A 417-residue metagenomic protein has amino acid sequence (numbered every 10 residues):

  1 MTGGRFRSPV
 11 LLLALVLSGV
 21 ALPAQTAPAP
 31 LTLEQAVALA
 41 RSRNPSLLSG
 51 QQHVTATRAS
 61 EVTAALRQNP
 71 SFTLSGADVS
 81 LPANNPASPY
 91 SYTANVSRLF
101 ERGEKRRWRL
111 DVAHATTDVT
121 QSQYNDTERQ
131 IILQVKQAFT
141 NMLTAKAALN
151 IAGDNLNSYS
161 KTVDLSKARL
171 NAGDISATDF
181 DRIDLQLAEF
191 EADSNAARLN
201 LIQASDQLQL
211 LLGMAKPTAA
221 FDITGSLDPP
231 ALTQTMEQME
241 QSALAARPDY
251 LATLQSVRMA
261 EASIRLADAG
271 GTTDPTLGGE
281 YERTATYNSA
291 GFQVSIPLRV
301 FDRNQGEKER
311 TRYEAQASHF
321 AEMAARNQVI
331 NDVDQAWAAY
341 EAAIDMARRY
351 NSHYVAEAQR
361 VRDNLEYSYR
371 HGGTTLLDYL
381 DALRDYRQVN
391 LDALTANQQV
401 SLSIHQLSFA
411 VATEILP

Functional and structural regions predicted by a protein language model:
T2-R5, L31, Y124-S242, A336-A339 (+1 more regions): Periplasmic alpha-helical coiled-coil/stalk elements that build and connect Gram-negative outer-membrane
P9-V20: Bacterial N-terminal signal peptides
A24-D78, Y90, L99-F100, W108 (+7 more regions): Bacterial Sec-pathway N-terminal export signals of envelope proteins
A38-L48, T55-P70, A83-N85, A94-D111 (+7 more regions): A glycine-/polar-enriched beta->alpha junction
S49-A64, T127-A152, K161-V163, K167-A168 (+5 more regions): Amphipathic alpha-helical coiled-coil segments
P70-S80, T273-R283: Transmembrane beta-strand segments that form the barrel wall of outer-membrane beta-barrel proteins
S88-Y92, T286-A290: Residues that define the transmembrane beta-barrel architecture of outer-membrane proteins
T93-N95, F139, T276, G291-Q293 (+1 more regions): Membrane-embedded beta-strand positions in outer-membrane beta-barrel channels/transporters
